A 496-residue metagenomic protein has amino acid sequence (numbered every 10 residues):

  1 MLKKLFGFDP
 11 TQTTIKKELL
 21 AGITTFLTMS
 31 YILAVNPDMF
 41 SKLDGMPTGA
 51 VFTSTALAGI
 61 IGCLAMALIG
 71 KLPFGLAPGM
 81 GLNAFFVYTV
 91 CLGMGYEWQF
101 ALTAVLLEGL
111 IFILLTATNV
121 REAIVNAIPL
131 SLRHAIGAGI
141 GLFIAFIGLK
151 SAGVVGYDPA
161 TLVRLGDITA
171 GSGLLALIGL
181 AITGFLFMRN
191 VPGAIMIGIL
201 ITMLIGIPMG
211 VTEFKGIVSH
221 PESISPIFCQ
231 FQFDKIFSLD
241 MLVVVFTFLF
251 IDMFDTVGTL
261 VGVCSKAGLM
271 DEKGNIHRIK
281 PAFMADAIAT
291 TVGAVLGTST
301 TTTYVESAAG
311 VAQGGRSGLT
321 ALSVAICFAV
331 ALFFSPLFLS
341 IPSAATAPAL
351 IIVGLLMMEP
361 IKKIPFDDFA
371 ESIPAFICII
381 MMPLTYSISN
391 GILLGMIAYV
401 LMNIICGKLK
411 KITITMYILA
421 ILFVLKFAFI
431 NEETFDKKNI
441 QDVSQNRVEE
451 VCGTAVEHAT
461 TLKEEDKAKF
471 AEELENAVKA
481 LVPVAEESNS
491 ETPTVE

Functional and structural regions predicted by a protein language model:
M1-A50, V163-G166, M196-K280, F423-L425: Helix-loop-helix hairpins and the membrane-proximal interhelical loops of multi-pass alpha-helical transport proteins
L2-N36, A58, G79-Y88, L92-G137 (+1 more regions): Helix-loop-helix junctions within the multi-pass membrane cores of secondary transporters/permeases
L19, M39, I124, G193 (+3 more regions): Residue-level signature of catalytic and energy-coupling elements of molecular machines, predominantly ATP/GTP-dependent
G45-G49, F74, W98, I388: Membrane-helix interface/capping residues of multi-pass secondary transporters
M46-I61: Loop-to-helix transition at the N-terminal end of transmembrane alpha-helices
G62-G75, G184-N190, F248-D255, D286-L296 (+3 more regions): Transmembrane alpha-helix interface/packing and boundary motifs in multi-pass membrane proteins, characterized by
M94-P208, T212, L322-K437: Membrane-embedded alpha-helical modules
E432-E496: Low-complexity, proline/glycine-enriched hydrophobic segments characteristic of transmembrane helices
